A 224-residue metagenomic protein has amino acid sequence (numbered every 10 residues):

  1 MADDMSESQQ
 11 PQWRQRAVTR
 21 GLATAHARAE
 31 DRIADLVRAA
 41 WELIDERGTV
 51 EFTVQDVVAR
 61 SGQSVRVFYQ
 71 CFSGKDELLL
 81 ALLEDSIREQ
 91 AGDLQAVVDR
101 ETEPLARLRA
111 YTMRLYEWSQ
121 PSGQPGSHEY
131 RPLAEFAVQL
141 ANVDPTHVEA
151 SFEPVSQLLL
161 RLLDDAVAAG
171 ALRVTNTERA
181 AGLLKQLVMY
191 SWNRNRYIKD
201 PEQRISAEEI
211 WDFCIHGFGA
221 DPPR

Functional and structural regions predicted by a protein language model:
M1-D31, P222-R224: N-terminal intrinsically disordered/low-complexity leader segments
A29-A40, V57, L82-S86, Q90 (+2 more regions): Generic hydrophobic, amphipathic alpha-helix propensity
D35, L43-E77, A81, D85: Helix-turn-helix
V37, R109, M113, S156 (+4 more regions): An amphipathic alpha-helix signature
A81, Q95-P125, A181-L184: Hydrophobic alpha-helical connector segments
R88-A91, Q139-A168, E178-G182, N193 (+1 more regions): Amphipathic alpha-helical packing segments from all-alpha helical-bundle domains
E117-P121, R161-D165, A169, A181-P201 (+1 more regions): Amphipathic C-terminal alpha-helical segment
S119-V143: Amphipathic alpha-helical segments used for helix-helix packing
